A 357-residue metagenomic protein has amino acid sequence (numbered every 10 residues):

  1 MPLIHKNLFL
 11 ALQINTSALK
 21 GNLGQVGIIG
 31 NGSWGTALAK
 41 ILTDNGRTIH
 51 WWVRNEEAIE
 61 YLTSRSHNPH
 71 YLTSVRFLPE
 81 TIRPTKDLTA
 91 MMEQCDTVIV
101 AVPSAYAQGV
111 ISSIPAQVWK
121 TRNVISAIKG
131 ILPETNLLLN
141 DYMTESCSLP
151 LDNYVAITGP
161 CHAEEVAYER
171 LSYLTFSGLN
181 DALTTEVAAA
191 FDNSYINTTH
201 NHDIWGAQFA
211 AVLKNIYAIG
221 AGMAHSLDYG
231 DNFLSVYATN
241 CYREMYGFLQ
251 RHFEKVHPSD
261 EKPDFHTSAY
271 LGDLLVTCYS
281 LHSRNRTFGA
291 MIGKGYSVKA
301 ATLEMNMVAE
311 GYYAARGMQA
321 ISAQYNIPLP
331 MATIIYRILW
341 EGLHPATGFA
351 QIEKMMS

Functional and structural regions predicted by a protein language model:
H5-V75, I82-K86: NAD(P)+-binding Rossmann beta1-loop-alpha1 motif at the extreme N-terminus of oxidoreductases
I29, S33, A37, E57 (+16 more regions): Conserved active-site and cofactor/substrate-binding residues in soluble primary-metabolism enzymes
L78, P84-E93, T97-L171, V187-A189: Rossmann-like NAD(P)(H) cofactor-binding subdomain of soluble oxidoreductases
Y106, Q117, Y142, S146-N153 (+1 more regions): Internal alpha-helical scaffold of NAD(P)-dependent oxidoreductase catalytic cores
K214, A221-H225, Y229, Q250-S357: NAD(P)-dependent Rossmann-like dehydrogenase/reductase catalytic/cofactor-binding core
